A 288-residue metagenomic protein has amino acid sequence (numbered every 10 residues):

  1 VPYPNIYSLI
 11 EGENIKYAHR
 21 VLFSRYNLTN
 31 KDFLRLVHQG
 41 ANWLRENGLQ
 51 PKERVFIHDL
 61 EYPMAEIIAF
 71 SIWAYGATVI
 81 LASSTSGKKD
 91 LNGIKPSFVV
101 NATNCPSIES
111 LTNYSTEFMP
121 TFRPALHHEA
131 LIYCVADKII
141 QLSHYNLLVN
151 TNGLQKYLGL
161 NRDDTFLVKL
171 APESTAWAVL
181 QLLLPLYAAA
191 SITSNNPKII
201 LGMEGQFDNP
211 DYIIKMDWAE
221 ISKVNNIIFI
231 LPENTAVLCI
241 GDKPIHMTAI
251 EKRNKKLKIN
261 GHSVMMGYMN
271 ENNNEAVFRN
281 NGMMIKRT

Functional and structural regions predicted by a protein language model:
V1-N47, P51-E53, Y75, T103-C105 (+2 more regions): N-lobe entry segment of adenylate-forming
G12, L60-P63, L170-S174, H262-S263 (+2 more regions): AMP-binding (ANL) adenylation modules
N14, S71-I72, P185: A generic structural signal for well-ordered alpha-helical segments
Y26, N42-T85, T165-P172: Conserved AMP-binding/adenylate-forming
N27, I140-Q141, P244, K258: Short aromatic/basic micro-patch
T78, N92-T103, E129-D217: AMP-binding/adenylate-forming
A190-S191, K198-G261: Gly/Ser/Thr-rich phosphate-binding loop
K258-T288: Conserved ATP-binding/catalytic segment of the ANL
